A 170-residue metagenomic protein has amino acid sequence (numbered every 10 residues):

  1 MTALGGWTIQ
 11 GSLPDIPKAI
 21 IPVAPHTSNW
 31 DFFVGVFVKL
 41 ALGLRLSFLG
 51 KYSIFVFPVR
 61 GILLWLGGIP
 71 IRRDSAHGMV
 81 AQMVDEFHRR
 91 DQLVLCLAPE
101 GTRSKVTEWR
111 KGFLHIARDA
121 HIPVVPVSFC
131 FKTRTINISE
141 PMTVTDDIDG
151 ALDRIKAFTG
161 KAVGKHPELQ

Functional and structural regions predicted by a protein language model:
T2-K161, H166-L169: Soluble catalytic domains of membrane acyltransferases
